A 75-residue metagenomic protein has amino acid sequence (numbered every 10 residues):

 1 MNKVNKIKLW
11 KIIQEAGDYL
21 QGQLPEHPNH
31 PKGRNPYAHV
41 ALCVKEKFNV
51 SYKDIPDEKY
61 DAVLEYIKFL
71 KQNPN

Functional and structural regions predicted by a protein language model:
M1-N75: Positively charged, phosphate-engaging catalytic surfaces used for nucleic-acid and nucleotide handling
